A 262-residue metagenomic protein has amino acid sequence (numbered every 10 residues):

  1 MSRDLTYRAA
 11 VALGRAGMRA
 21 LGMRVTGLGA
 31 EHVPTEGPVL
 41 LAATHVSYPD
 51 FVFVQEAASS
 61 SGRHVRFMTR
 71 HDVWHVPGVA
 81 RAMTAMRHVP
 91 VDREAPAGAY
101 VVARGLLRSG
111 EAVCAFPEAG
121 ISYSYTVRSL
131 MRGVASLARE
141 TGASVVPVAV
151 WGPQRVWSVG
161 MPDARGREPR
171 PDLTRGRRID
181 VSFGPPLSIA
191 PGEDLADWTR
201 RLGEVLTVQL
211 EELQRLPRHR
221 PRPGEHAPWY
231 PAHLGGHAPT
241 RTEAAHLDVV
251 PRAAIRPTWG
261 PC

Functional and structural regions predicted by a protein language model:
T6-Y7, G14-H45: Helix-to-loop junction immediately C-terminal to a conserved catalytic motif
T35-A95: Catalytic core of membrane glycerolipid acyltransferases/transacylases, capturing the structured, soluble-facing
G37-A43, E111-P117, A143: Generic beta-sheet signal
A57, A82, G105, S136-E140: Hydrophobic/aromatic ligand-binding patch that stacks against planar heteroaromatic rings of cofactors or nucleotides
L106-A135: Catalytic-site beta-strand/loop segments enriched in glycine and acidic/polar residues
Y125-D194, P223-Y230: A cross-family acyltransferase "interaction/gating" segment
G224-C262: Acidic, Ser/Thr-rich low-complexity intrinsically disordered segments
